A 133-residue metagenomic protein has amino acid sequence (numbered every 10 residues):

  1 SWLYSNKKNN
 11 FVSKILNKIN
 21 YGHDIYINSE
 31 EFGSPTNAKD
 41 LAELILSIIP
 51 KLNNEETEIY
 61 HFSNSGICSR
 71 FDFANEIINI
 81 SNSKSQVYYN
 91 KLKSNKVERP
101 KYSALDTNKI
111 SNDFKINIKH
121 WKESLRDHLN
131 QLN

Functional and structural regions predicted by a protein language model:
S1-G33, A38-S47: NAD(P)-dependent short-chain dehydrogenase/reductase
F11-S13, A38, A42, R70 (+3 more regions): A general structural signal for well-ordered alpha-helical segments in protein cores
I19-H23, I49-N53, S81, F114 (+1 more regions): A general structural signal marking secondary-structure boundaries and capping sites
Y26-F32, Y60-I67, D113: Glycine-rich Rossmann NAD(P)(H)-binding loop
G33-T36, C68, L105, I116-K119: Residue-level signal for the nucleotide or nucleotide-sugar donor/cofactor binding architecture
L44, K51-K96, K101: Mid/C-terminal beta-alpha module of Rossmann-like enzyme folds, strongest in SDR-family dehydrogenases/epimerases
W121-N133: Amphipathic terminal alpha-helices
